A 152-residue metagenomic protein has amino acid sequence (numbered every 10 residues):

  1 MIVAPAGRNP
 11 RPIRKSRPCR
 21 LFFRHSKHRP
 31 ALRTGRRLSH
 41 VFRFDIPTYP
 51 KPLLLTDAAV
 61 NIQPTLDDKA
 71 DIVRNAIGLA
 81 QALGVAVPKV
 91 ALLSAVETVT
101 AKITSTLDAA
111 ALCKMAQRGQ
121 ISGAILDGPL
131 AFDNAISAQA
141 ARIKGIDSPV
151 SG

Functional and structural regions predicted by a protein language model:
M1-G152: Anion-binding alpha/beta catalytic cores of soluble intermediary-metabolism enzymes, centered on
